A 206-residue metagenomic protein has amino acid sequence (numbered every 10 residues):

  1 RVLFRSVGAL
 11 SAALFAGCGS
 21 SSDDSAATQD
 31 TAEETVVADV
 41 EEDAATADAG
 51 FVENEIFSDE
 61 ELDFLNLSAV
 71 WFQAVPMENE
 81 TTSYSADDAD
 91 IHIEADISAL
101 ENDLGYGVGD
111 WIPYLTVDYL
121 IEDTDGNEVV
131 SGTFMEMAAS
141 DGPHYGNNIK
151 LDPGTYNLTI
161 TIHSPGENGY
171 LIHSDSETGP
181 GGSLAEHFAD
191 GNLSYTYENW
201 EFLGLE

Functional and structural regions predicted by a protein language model:
R1-L3: Short, small-residue-biased leader/transition segments that mark boundaries at the very start of proteins
L14-G17: C-terminal motif of bacterial Sec signal peptides marking the signal peptidase cleavage site
G19-S22: Bacterial signal peptide processing site
E78, I91-D110: Short amphipathic, basic-aromatic surface patches that mediate peripheral association with negatively charged
V130-A139: Solvent-exposed serine/threonine-rich low-complexity stretches and specific carbohydrate-binding patches
P143-K150: Exposed aromatic-hydrophobic patches
G154-T161: A short tyrosine-centered beta-strand micro-motif
H163-S176: Short acidic/polar inter-strand loop motif in beta-rich domains
